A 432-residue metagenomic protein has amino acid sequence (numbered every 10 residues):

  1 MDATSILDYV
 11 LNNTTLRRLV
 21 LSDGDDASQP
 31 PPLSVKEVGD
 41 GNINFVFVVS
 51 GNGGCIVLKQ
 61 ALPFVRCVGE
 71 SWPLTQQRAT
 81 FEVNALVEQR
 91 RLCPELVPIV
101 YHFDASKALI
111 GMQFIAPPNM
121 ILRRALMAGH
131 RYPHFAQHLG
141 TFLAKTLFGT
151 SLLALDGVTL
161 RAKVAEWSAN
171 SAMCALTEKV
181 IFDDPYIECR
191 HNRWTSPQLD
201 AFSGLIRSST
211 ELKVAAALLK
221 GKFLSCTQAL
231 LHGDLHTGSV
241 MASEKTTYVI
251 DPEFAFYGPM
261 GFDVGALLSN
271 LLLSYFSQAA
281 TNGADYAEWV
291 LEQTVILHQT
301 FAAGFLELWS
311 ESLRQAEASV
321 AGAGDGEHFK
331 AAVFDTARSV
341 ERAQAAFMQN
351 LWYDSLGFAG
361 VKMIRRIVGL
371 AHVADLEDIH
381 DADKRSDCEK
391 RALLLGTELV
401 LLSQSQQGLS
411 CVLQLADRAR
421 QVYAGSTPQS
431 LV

Functional and structural regions predicted by a protein language model:
M1-A108, A116, E244, C411-V432: Conserved NTP-binding catalytic cores of kinases and kinase-like/nucleotidyltransferase enzymes across multiple kinase
M1-E37, G53, A154-G157, E327-V432: Regulatory N- and C-terminal appendages and interdomain linkers associated with kinase/kinase-like NTP transferase
K36-G51, I56-L58, A216-F262: Active-site acidic catalytic loop and adjacent metal/ATP-binding pocket of ATP-dependent phosphoryl transfer enzymes
F45, S50-A175, S310-E317: Conserved ATP-binding subdomain of kinase catalytic cores across diverse folds
A61-V68, M112-H130, F148-G149, N270-T281 (+3 more regions): A glycine-centered beta->alpha junction motif in the catalytic cores of kinase/phosphotransferase enzymes
C67-P73, L122-R131, V249-Y257, D263 (+1 more regions): Short helix/strand-bridging catalytic loops that position acidic/His residues to coordinate divalent metals and engage
N84, G261-A337, A359-D375: Active-site activation/catalytic loop segments of kinase-like enzymes and analogous catalytic loops in related
M120-H232, S243: ATP-dependent phospho-/nucleotidyl transfer catalytic cores
